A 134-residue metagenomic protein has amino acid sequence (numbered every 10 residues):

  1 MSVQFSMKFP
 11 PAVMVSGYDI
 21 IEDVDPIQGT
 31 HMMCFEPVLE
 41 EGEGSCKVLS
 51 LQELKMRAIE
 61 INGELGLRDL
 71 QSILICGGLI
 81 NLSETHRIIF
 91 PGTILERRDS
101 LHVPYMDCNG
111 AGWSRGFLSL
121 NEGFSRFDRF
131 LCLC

Functional and structural regions predicted by a protein language model:
M1-G63, D69-C134: A binding-site-centric feature that preferentially detects glycan-recognition modules on secreted/surface proteins
